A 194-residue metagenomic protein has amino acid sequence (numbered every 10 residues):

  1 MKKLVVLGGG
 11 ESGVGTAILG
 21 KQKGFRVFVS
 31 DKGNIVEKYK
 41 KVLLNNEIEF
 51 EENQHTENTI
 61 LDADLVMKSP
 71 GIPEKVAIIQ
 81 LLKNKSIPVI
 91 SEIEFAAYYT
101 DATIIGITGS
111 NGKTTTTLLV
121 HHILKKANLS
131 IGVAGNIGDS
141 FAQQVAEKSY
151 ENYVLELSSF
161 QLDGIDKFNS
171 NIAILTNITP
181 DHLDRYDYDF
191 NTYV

Functional and structural regions predicted by a protein language model:
M1-S91, F95: N-terminal leader/targeting and accessory segments in enzymes
K21-Q22, N58-L61, P70-V194: Phosphate-binding loop of NTP-binding sites
